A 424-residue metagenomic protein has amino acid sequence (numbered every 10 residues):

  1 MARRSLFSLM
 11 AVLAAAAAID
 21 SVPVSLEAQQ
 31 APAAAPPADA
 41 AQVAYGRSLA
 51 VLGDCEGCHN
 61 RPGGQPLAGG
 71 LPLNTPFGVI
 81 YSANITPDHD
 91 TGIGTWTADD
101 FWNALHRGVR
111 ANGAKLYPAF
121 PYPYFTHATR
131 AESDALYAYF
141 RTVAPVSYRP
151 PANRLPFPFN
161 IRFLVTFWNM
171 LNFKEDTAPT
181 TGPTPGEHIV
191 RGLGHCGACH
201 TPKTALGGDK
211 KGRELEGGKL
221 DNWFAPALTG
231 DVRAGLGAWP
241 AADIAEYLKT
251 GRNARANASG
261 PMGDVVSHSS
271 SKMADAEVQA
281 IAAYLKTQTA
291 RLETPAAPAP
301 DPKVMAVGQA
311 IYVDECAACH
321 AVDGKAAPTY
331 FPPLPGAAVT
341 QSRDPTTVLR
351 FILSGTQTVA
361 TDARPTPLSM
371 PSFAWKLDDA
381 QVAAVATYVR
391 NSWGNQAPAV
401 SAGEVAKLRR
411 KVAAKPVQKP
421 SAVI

Functional and structural regions predicted by a protein language model:
M1-V12, A18-V22: Bacterial N-terminal signal peptides that target proteins for export
A18-A33: Signal peptide processing junction and immediate N-terminal pro/mature segment of secreted/exported proteins
Q30-A35, D39-A41, L52, N60-I80 (+6 more regions): Flexible coil segments in periplasmic/lumen-exposed cytochrome c-class electron-transfer proteins
V79-P87, W223-T229: Acidic/histidine-rich, surface-exposed loop or edge segments in extracytoplasmic proteins
I93-V109, G113, A135, G237-A241: Aromatic- and charge-enriched surface segment that lines or borders ligand/interaction sites
R107-R110, T250-A254, S354: Glycine-rich, acidic and aromatic/proline-enriched surface loops and short helix-turn segments that act as binding
A241, L248, P335-A384: Extended, polar beta-sheet/loop recognition surfaces of beta-rich domains that mediate binding to diverse ligands
Q309-R350, T366: C-terminal structural cap/anchor segments
